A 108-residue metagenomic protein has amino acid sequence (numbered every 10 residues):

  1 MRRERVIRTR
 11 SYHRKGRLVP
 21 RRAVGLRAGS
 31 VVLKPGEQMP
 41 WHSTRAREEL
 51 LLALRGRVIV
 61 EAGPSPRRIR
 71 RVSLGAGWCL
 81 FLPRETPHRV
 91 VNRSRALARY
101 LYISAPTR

Functional and structural regions predicted by a protein language model:
M1-S30, P40-W41, V72: A short, N-terminal "cap"/entry segment at the start of jelly-roll beta-barrel domains of the cupin/DSBH fold
V24, A46, S65, R95-A96: Short strand-connecting beta-turns/loops that link adjacent beta-strands
V32-L33, R45-V60: Short, conserved beta-strand element in jelly-roll/cupin
P35-E37, A46-R47, T86-P87, A96: A generic "binding-loop/recognition-motif" signal
Q38-P40, I59, W78-L80, R84-R89: Histidine-centered metal-chelating micro-motifs
V60-A62, Y100: Short hydrophobic/aromatic-rich beta-strand segments that constitute the beta-sheet cores of beta-sandwich/beta-barrel
S65-P83: Short acidic-glycine-tyrosine-enriched beta hairpin
G75-A76, R84-R108: Ligand-binding loop in jelly-roll beta-barrel domains
